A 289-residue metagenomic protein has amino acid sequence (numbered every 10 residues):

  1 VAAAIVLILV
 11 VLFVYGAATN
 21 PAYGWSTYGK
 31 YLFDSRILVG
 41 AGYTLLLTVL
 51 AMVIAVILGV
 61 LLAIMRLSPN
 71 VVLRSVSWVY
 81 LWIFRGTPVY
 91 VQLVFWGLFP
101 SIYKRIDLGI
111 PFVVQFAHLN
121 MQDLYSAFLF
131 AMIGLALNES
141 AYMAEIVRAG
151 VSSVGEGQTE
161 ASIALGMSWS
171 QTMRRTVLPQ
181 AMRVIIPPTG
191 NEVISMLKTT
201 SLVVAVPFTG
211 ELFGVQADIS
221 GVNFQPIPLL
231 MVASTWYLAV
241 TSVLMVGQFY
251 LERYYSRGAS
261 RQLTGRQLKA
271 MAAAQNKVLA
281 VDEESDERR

Functional and structural regions predicted by a protein language model:
V1-R289: Transmembrane alpha-helices and adjacent helix-loop boundaries
